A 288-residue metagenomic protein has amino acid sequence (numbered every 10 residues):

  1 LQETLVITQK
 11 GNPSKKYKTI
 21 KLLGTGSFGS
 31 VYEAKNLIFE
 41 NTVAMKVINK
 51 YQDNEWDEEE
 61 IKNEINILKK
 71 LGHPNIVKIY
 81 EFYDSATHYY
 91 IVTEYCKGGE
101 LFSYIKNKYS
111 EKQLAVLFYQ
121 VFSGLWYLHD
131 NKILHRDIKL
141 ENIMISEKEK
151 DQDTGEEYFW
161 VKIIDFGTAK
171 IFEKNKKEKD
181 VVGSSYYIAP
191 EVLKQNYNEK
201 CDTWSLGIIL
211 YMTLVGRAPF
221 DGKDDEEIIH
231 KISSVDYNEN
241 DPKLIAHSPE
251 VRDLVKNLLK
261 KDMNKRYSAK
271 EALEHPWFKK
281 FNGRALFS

Functional and structural regions predicted by a protein language model:
S30: Conserved N-lobe ATP-binding subsite of Hanks-type protein kinase domains, especially the beta3 VAIK lysine
T42, V47-L71: Conserved N-lobe beta3->alphaC-helix segment of eukaryotic protein kinase catalytic domains
F82: Activation-segment/catalytic-loop signature of the eukaryotic protein kinase fold
T87-E100, Y104: Conserved short submotifs of the Hanks-type protein kinase catalytic core that shape the nucleotide-binding pocket
L117-F118: Activation segment signature within eukaryotic-like protein kinase domains
D202: Conserved catalytic-loop aspartate of Hanks-type protein kinases
